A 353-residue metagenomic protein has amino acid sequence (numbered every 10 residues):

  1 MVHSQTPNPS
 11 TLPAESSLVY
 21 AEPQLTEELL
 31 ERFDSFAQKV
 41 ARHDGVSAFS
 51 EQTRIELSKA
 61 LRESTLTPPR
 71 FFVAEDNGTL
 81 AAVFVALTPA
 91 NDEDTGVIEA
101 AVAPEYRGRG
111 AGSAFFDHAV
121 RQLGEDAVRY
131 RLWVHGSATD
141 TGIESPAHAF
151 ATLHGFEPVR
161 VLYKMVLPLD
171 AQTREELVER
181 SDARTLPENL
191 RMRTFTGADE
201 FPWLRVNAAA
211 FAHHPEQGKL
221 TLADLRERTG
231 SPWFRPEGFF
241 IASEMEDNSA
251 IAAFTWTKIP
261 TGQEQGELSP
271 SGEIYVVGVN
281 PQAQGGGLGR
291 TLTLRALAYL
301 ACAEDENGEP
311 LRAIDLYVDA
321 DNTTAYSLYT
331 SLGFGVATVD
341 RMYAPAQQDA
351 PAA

Functional and structural regions predicted by a protein language model:
M1-A14, N91-D92, P104-E188, Y343-P345: Acyl-donor-binding surface of acyltransferase catalytic domains
V2-A60, E179-G218: Short amphipathic alpha-helix that is part of the acyltransferase structural core
V2-S4, H148-E176, L294-A298, N307-A353: Active-site/acyl-donor-binding loops of N-acyltransferases
E22-Q24, L30, D34-D140, I251-S271: Conserved donor-binding loop and adjoining core beta-sheet/short helix segment in diverse acyl/aminoacyl transferases
V102, V277-V279, V318: Hydrophobic adenine-recognition pocket in adenosine-nucleotide-binding enzymes
G108-Q122, V276-V279, G285-C302, Y326-S331: Conserved acetyl-CoA-binding loop-helix of GNAT-fold acetyltransferases
W203, A250-T255, Q263-S271, A283-G287 (+3 more regions): Extended hydrophobic-aromatic, low-complexity segments
A208-P260: Phosphate-binding active sites in nucleotide-utilizing proteins
